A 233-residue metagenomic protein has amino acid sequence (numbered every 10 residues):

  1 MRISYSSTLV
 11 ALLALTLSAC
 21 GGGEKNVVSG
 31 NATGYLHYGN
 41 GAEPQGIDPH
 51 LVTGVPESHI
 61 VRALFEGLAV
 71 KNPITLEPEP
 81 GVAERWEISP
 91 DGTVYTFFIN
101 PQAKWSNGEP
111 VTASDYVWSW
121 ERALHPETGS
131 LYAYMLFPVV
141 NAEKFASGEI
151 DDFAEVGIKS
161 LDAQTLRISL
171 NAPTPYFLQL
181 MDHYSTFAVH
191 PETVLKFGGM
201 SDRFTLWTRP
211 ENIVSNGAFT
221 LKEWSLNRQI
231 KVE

Functional and structural regions predicted by a protein language model:
M1-L9: Bacterial N-terminal signal peptides that target proteins for export
T16-A19: C-terminal motif of bacterial Sec signal peptides marking the signal peptidase cleavage site
G21-E24: Bacterial signal peptide processing site
A32-Q45, E84, V94-F97, Y116-S119 (+3 more regions): Short, well-ordered beta-strand elements
G39-P90, V214: N-terminal lobe/hinge region of extracytoplasmic solute-binding protein
H59, A63, E77, G81 (+5 more regions): Extracytoplasmic/secreted proteins, especially bacterial periplasmic and envelope-associated proteins
E84-M135, R167: Aromatic- and charge-enriched surface segment that lines or borders ligand/interaction sites
V117, T128-K196, S225: Surface-exposed binding/hinge segments that line and control ligand-binding clefts or catalytic entry sites
